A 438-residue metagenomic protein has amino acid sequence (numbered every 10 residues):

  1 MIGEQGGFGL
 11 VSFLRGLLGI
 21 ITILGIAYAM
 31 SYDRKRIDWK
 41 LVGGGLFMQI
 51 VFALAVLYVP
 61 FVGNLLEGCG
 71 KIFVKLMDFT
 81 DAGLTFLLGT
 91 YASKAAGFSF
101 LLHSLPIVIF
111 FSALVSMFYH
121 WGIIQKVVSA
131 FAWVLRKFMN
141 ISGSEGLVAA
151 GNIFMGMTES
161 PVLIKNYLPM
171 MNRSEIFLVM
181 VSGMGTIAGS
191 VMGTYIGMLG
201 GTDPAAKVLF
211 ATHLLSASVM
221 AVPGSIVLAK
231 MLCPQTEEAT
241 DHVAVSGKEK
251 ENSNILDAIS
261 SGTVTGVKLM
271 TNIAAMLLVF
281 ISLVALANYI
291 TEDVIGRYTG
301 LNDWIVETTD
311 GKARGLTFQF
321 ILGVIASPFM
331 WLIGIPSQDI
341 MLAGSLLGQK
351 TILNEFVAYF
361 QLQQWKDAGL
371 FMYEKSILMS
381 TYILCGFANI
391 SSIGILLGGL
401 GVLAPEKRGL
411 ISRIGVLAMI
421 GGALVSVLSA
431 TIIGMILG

Functional and structural regions predicted by a protein language model:
M1, G19-M30, G45-L57, L105-M117 (+6 more regions): Hydrophobic core segments of alpha-helical transmembrane domains in multi-pass membrane transport and ion-translocation
M1-S104, D257-S260, L277-A285, A404-G438: N-terminal alpha-helical transmembrane segments of multi-pass membrane transport and channel/translocase proteins
F8-I20, H103, L316-T317, S380-S392: Structural signature of hydrophobic alpha-helical transmembrane segments
F79-I141: Hydrophobic alpha-helical hairpins/lids featuring a short glycine-rich hinge
V128-L163, E237-A258, T299-E307, F318-L322 (+2 more regions): Juxtamembrane inter-helical linkers in multi-pass membrane proteins
F138-L199, I255, G344-I432: Alpha-helical membrane segments and immediately flanking helix-loop junctions that form or couple to the substrate/ion
V219-T271: Long, contiguous bundles of hydrophobic transmembrane helices that form the permeation core of multi-pass
V264-D367: Transmembrane helical segments that form the transport core of multi-pass membrane transport proteins
